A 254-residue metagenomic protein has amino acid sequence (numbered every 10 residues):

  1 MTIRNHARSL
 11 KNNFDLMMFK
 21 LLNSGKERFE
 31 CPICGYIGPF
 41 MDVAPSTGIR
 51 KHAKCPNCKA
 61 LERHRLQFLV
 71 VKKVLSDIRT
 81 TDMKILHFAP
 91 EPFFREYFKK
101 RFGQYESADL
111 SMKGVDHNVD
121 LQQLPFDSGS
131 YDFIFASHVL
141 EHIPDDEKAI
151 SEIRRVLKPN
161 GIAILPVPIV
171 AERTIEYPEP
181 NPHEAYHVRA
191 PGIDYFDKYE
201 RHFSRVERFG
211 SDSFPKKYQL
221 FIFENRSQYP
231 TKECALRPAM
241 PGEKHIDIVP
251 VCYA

Functional and structural regions predicted by a protein language model:
M1-D127, G242-V251: Conserved N-terminal segment of class I S-adenosyl-L-methionine
F19-F29, P144-R154, K158-A254: S-adenosyl-L-methionine-dependent methyltransferase catalytic module, highlighting the catalytic core
I37, F98-G103, D132, P215 (+3 more regions): Compositionally biased, intrinsically disordered low-complexity regions enriched in proline and serine
F126, Y131, F203-S204: Conserved hydrophobic/aromatic "anchor" residues that stabilize well-ordered secondary structure elements
F135: A conserved beta-strand element that flanks and buttresses the S-adenosyl-L-methionine
H138-H142: A short His-aromatic
